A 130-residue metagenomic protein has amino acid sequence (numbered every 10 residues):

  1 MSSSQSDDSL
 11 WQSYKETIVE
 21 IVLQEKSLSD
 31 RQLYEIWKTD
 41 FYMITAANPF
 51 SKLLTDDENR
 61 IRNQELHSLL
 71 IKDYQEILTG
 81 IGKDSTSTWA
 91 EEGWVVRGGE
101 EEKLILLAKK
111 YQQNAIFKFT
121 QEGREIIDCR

Functional and structural regions predicted by a protein language model:
M1-S68: N-terminal, charge-rich interaction modules
S2-S4, L23-L28, Q75-T79, R97-E100 (+1 more regions): Short amphipathic alpha-helical surface micro-motifs
K15, K26, K38, K52 (+5 more regions): Context-gated lysine
L23, L106, I127-R130: Short amphipathic beta-strand/extended segments with alternating polar/hydrophobic composition
R31, R60-R62, R97, R124 (+1 more regions): Arginine residue identity/basic-tract feature
M43, S68-I71, D84, R124-R130: Mature, function-bearing regions of proteins
R60-K103: Amphipathic protein-protein interaction modules
S87-E125: Short, compact, well-ordered microdomains
